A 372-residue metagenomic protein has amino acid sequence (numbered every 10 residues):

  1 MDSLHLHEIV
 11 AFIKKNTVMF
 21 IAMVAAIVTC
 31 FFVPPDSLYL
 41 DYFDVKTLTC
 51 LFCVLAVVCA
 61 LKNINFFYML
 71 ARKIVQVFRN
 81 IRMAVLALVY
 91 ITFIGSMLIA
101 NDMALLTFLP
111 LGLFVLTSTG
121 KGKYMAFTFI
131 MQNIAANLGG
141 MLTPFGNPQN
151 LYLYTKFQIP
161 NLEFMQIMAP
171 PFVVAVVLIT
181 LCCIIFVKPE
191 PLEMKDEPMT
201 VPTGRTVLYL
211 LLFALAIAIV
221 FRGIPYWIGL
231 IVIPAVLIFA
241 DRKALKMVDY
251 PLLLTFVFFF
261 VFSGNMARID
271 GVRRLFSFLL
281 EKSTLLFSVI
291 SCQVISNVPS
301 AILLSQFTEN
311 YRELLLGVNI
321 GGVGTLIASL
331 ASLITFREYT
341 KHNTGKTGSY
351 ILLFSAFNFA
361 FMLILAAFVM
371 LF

Functional and structural regions predicted by a protein language model:
D2-S3, H7-L38, C50-N65, I184-P189 (+3 more regions): Structural signal for alpha-helical transmembrane segments and their membrane-water exit/capping regions in multi-pass
E8-K15, S37-T47, I159-P171, P198-G204 (+4 more regions): Interfacial loop-to-helix junctions that mark the boundaries of transmembrane helices in multi-pass membrane
Y42, I64, Y68-A71, L212-E309: Transmembrane helical segments that form the transport core of multi-pass membrane transport proteins
D44-T47, Q76-V89, S118-T128, T203-L208 (+2 more regions): Membrane-interfacial loop-to-helix junctions in multi-pass transporters
R72, I185-L210, R242-K246: Flexible interhelical linker loops that connect adjacent transmembrane helices in multi-pass membrane transporters
Y90-L138, Y152, I302-L315, T344-K346 (+1 more regions): Hydrophobic transmembrane alpha-helices that form the pore/transport pathway of multi-pass ion and small-solute
G120-K188, E193-P198, R337-L365: Membrane-core helix-loop-helix motifs of multi-pass transport proteins
M165-V176, L286-F372: C-terminal transmembrane helix pair
